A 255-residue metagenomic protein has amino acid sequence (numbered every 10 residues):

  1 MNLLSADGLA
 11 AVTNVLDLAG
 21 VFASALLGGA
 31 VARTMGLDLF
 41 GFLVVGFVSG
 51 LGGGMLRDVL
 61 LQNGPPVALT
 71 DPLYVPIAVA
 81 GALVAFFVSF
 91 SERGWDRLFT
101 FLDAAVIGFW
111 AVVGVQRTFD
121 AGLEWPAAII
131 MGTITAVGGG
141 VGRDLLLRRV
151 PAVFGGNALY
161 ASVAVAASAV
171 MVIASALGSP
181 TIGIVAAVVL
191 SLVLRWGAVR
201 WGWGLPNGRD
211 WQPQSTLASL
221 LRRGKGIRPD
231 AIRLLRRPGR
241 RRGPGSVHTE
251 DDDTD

Functional and structural regions predicted by a protein language model:
M1-G50, M55-G64: N-terminal topogenic module of multi-pass integral membrane proteins
M1-V12, V59-L69, G114-A127, V172-I182: Helix-coil boundary and interhelical linker segments in multi-pass alpha-helical membrane proteins
L9-V21, F47, P66-A80, E124-V137: Structural signature of hydrophobic alpha-helical transmembrane segments
A25-M35, D58, L83-D96, V141-A152 (+1 more regions): C-terminal ends of transmembrane helices
L39-V48, T70-P76, D96-I107, I129-M131 (+1 more regions): Cytoplasmic-side transmembrane-helix entry/capping segments in multi-pass membrane proteins
V44-V48, M55-L61, I130, I134 (+2 more regions): Short, structured motif recognition centered on aromatic/hydrophobic residues
G46-G52, D103-Q116, A158-V172, S215-K225: Small-residue-rich segments of transmembrane alpha-helices in multi-pass membrane proteins, especially helix faces
Q212-D255: Long, low-complexity, intrinsically disordered cytosolic termini of multi-pass membrane proteins
